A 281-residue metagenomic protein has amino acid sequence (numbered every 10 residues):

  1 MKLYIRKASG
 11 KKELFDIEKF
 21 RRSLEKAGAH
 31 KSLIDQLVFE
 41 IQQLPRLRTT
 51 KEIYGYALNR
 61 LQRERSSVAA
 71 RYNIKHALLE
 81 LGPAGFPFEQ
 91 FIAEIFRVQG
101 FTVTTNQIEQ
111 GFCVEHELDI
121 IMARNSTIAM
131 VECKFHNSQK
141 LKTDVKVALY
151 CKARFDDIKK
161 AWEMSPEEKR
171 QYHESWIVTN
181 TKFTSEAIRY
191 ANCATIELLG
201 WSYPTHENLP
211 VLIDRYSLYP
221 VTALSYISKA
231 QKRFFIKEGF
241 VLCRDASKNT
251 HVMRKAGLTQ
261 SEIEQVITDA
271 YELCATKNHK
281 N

Functional and structural regions predicted by a protein language model:
M1-L81: Long, C-terminal-biased catalytic regions of enzyme "large/alpha" subunits
F15, A29, L47-R48, T143 (+4 more regions): Short coil/turn linker and secondary-structure boundary residues
D16, I34-L37, Q171, Y216-S217 (+1 more regions): N-terminal alpha-helical segment
R22, K26, Q36-Q43, G55 (+8 more regions): Charged/polar, solvent-exposed surface patches and flexible loops
G28-K31, A57-Y219, A223, I236-K237: Intrinsically disordered, low-complexity Ser/Thr/Pro/Gly-rich regulatory segments
Q36, I108, Y203, S247-K248: Proline- and acidic/polar-enriched loop/turn elements at helix boundaries
E94-I95, Q99, D214-N281: C-terminal extensions
